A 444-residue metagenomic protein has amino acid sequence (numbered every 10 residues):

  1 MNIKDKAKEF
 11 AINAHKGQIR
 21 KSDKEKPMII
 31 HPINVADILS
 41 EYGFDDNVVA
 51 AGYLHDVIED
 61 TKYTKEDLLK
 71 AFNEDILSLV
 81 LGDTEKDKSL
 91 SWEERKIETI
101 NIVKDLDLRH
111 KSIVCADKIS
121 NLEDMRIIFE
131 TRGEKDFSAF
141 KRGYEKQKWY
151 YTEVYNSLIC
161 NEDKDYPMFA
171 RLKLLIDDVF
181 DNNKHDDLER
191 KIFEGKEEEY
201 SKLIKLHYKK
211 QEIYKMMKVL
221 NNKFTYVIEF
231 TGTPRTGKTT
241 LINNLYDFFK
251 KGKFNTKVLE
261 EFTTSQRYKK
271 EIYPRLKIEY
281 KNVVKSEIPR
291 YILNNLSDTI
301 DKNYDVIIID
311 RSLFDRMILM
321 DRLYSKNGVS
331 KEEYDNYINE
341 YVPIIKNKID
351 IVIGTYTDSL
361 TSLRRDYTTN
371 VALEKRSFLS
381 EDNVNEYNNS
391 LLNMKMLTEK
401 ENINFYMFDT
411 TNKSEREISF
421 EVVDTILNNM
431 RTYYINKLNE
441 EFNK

Functional and structural regions predicted by a protein language model:
M1-Y200: Active-site helical microenvironments for divalent-metal-assisted chemistry
E134-K141, L319-L392: A glycine- and Lys/Arg-enriched "phosphate-lid" helix/loop adjacent to the NTP-binding pocket of small-molecule kinases
K191-E199, K218, Y367-K444: NTP-dependent small-molecule kinase module
I192-Y226: Extreme N-terminal, non-catalytic leader segments that precede Walker-type/kinase nucleotide-binding cores
T236: ATP-binding Walker
T239: Walker A/P-loop
Y246-N294: Conserved substrate/cofactor phosphate-moiety recognition/catalytic segment in nucleotide-dependent phosphotransferases
V284-I345: Glycine-rich phosphate-binding loop used to anchor ATP phosphates in small-molecule kinases, encompassing both
